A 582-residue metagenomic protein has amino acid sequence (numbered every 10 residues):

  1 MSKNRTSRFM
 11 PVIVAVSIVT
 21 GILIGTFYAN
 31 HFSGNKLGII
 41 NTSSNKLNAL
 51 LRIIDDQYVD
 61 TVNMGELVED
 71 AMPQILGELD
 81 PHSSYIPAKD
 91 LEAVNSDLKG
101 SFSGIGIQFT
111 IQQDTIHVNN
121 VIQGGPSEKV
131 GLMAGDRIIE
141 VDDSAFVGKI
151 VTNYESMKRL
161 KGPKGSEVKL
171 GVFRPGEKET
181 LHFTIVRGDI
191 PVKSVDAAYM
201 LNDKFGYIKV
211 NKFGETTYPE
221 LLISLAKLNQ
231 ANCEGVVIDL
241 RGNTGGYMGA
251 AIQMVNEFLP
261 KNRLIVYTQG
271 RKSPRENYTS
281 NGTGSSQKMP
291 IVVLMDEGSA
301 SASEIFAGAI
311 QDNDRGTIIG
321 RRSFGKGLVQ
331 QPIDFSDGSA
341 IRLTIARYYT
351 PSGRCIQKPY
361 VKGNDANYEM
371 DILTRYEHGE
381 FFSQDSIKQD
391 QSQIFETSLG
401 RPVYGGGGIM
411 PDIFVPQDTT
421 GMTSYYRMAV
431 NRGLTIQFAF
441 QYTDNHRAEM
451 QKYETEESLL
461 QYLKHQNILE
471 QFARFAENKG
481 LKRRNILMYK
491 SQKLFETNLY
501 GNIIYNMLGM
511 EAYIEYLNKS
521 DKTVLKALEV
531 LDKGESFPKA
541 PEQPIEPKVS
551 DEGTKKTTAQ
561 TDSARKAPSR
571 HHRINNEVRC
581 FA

Functional and structural regions predicted by a protein language model:
M1-F9: N-terminal positive-inside, membrane-proximal cytosolic segments immediately preceding the first
S2-K3, H31-S43, L47, L51 (+7 more regions): Cleft-lining beta-strand/loop regions that shape enzyme active-site pockets
P11-F27: Hydrophobic membrane-insertion alpha-helices, especially the h-region of bacterial N-terminal signal peptides
Y58-N119, G165-A197, L517-L528, S536-E546: Extended, small/polar residue-biased N-terminal targeting/export presequences and adjacent propeptide/linker tracts
G135-R137: Structural motif
V141-D142, F173, T344, P359 (+1 more regions): Residue-level recognition of conserved beta-strand edge/terminus positions
A302, D314, R321, G325-Q393: Polar, glycine-rich mid-to-C-terminal structural blocks that act as macromolecule-binding/assembly scaffolds
C355-I356, Y360-I574, A582: Conserved functional hotspot residues or short segments at active or partner-binding sites across diverse domains
